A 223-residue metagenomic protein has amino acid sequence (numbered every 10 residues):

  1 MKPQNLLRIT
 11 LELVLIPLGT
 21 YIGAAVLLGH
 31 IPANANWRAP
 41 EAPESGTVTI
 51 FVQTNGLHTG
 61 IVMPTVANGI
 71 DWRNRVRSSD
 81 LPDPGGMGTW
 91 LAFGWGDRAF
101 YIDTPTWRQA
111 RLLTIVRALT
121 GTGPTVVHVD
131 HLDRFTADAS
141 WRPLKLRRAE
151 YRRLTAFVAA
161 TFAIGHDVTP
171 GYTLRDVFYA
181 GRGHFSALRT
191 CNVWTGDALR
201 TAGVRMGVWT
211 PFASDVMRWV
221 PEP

Functional and structural regions predicted by a protein language model:
K2-A33, A160-P223: Activation targets extended, charge/polar-rich intrinsically disordered C-terminal tails
L6, P40, T106, D133 (+1 more regions): Generic signal for short, ordered secondary-structure residues within or immediately flanking folded domains
G29-V48: Alpha-helical transmembrane signal-anchor/signal-peptide segments
V52-P143: Glycine-rich catalytic cores of cysteine/serine-nucleophile enzymes that process amide/ester linkages in cell-envelope
T120, P143-Y151, G181-N192: Solvent-exposed, acidic/flexible segments
G121-D133, V158-Y172: A structural motif
L154: Surface-exposed, charge/polar-rich loops and edge strands
